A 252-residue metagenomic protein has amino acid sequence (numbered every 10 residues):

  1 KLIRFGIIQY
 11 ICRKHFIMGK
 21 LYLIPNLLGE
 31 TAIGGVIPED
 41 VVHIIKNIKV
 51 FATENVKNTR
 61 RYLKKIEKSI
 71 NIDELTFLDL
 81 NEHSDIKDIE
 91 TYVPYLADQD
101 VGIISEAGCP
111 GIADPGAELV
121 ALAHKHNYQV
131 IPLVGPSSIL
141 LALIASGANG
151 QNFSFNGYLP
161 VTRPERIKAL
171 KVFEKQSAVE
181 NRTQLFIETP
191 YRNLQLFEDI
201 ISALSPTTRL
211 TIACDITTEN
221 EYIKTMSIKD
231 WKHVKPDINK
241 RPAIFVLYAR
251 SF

Functional and structural regions predicted by a protein language model:
K1-I17: Short, Lys/Arg-enriched N-terminal segments with co-localized hydrophobic residues within the first ~10-30 amino acids
I17-L80: Glycine-rich, flexible N-terminal cofactor/catalytic loop recognition
G19-Y22, D100, V179-F252: A contiguous loop/helix-start segment that scaffolds small-molecule binding in enzyme catalytic cores
Y22, E118-Q176: Class I SAM-dependent methyltransferase SAM-binding "motif I" and its flanking Rossmann-like core
L28-E30, E106-P110, P190-R192, R250-S251: Short glycine-rich anion-binding loops that position phosphate/pyrophosphate groups of nucleotides and phosphorylated
I45-F51, Y128-I131, T183-Q184: Short active-site oxyanion
D79-S84, L159: Conserved helicase motor
E90-K125: Glycine/small-residue-rich loop that forms an oxyanion/phosphate-binding "nest" at active or ligand-binding sites
